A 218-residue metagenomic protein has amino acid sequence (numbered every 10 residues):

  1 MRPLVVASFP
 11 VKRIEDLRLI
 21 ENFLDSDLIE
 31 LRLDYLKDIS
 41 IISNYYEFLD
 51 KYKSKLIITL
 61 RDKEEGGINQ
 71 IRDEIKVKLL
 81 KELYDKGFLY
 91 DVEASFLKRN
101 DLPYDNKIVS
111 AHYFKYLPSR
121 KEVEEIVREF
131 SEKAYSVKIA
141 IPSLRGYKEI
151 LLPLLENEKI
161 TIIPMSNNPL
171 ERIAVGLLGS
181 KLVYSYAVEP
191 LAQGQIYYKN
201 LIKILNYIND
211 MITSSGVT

Functional and structural regions predicted by a protein language model:
M1-G67: Conserved N-terminal beta1-alpha1 strand-loop-helix module at the mouth
S8-P10, L28-D38, T59, L80 (+4 more regions): Catalytic beta/alpha-barrel core
F9-L24, R72-E82, P118-E129: Short, acidic/polar
L19-D25, S40-L56, K81-D85, K98-K107 (+2 more regions): Acidic (Asp/Glu)-rich catalytic clusters
D25-D27, D73-V92, V127-K138, A174-I196: Structural recognition of alpha->loop->beta junctions
Y35-L49, E93-N106, P118-E122, S143-E156 (+1 more regions): Active-site-adjacent beta->alpha loops and helix N-cap segments on the catalytic face of soluble alpha/beta enzymes
L152-T218: C-terminal alpha-helical cap/extension of soluble enzyme domains
